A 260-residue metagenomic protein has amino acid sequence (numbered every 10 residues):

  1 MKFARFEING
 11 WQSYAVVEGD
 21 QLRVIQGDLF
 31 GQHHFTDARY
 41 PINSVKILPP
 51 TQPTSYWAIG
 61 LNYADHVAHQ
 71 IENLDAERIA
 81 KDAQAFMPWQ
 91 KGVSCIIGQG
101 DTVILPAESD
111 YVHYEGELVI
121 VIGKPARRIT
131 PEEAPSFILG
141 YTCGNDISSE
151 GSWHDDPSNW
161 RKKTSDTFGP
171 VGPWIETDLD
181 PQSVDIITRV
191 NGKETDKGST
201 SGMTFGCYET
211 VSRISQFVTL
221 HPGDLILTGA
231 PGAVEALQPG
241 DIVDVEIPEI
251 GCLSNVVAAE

Functional and structural regions predicted by a protein language model:
M1-F86, L179, R189, K193-E194 (+1 more regions): N-terminal non-catalytic cap/leader segment that marks the start of a structured domain
K46-L48, A76-R78, V103-V112, A126-E133 (+2 more regions): A generic local secondary-structure boundary/capping motif
K46-P50, H66, S148-E260: Catalytic-pocket segment enriched in acidic/His residues
Q52, A58, G98, H113-E115 (+2 more regions): Residue-level recognition of short, solvent-exposed, well-ordered loop/turn junctions that link secondary-structure
S55-W57, F86-P88, S94-C95, T102 (+6 more regions): Structural motif
N62, V119-G144: RNA pseudouridine synthases
A68-Q70, Q99-T102, A107-E108, I129-A134 (+3 more regions): A short secondary-structure junction signal
E77-R128: Hydrophobic alpha-helical segments and helix pairs
